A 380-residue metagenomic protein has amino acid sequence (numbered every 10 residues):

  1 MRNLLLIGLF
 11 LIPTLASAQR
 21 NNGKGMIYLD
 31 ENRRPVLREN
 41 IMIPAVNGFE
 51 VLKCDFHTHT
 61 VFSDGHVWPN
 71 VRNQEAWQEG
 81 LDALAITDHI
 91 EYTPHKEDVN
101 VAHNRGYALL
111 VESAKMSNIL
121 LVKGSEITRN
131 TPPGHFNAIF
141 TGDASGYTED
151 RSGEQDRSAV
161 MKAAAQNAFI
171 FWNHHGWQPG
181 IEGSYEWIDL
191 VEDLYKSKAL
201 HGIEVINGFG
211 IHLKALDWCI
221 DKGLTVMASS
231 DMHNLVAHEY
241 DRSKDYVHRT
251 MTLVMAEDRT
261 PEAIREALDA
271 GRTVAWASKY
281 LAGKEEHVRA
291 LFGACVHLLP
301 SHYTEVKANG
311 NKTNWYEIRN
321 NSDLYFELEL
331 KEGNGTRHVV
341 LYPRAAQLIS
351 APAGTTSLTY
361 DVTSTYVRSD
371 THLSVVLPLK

Functional and structural regions predicted by a protein language model:
M1-L5: Positively charged n-region of N-terminal signal peptides that target proteins for export
G8-S17: Hydrophobic h-region of N-terminal signal peptides that target proteins for export in Gram-negative bacteria
I12-P13, V67, D98, D241: Alpha-helical transmembrane segments and their juxtamembrane interfaces
Q19-C54, N73, P133-T141, G183-K380: Charged catalytic cores and adjacent phosphate/nucleic-acid-binding surfaces used for phosphate/nucleic-acid chemistry
Y28, R33-N173, P179, V205 (+1 more regions): A metal-dependent hydrolase metal-coordination microenvironment
